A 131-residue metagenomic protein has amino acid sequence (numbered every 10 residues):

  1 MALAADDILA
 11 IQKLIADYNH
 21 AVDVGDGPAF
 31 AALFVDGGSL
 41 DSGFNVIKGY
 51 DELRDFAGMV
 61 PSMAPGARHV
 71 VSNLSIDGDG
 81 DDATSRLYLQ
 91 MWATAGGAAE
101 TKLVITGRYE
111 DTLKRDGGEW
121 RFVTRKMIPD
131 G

Functional and structural regions predicted by a protein language model:
M1-P28, A32-D36: Short, low-complexity N-terminal intrinsically disordered segments enriched in polar/charged residues
K13, V71, R108: Short, conserved clusters of charged catalytic residues that mark active-site and nucleotide-handling motifs
G27-M91: A solvent-exposed, acidic/Ser-Thr-rich amphipathic alpha-helical stretch
T84, T106-G131: Short beta-strand edge/turn micro-motifs at domain boundaries
M91-A95, L113: Beta-strand elements of well-folded, non-transmembrane domains
T101-K102: Replace "Gram-negative outer membrane beta-barrel proteins" with "bacterial and organellar outer membrane beta-barrel
